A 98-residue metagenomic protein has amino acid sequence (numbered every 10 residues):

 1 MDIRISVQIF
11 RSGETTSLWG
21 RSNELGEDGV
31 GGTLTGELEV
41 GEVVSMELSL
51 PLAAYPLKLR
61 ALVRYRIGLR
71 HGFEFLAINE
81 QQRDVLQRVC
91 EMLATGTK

Functional and structural regions predicted by a protein language model:
M1-K98: Structured alpha-helical
